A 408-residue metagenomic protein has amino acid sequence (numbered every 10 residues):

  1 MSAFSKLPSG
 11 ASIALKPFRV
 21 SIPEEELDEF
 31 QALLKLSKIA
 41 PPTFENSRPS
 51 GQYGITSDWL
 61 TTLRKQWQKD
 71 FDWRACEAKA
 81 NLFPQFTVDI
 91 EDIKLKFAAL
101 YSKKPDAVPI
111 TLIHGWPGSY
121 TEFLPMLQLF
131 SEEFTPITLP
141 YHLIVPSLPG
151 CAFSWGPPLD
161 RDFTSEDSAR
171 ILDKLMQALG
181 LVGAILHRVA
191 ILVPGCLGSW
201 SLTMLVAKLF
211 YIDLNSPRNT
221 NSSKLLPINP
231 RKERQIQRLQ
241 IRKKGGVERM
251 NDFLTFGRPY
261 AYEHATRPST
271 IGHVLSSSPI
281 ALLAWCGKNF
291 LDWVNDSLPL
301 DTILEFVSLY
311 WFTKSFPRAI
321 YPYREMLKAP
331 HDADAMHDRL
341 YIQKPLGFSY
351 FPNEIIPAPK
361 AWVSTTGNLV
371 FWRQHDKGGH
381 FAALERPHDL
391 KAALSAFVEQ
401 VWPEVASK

Functional and structural regions predicted by a protein language model:
M1-K79: N-terminal targeting or regulatory segments adjacent to alpha/beta-hydrolase or S9 domains
F18, T61-V294, K314-F316, I320-K408: Catalytic cores of eukaryotic secretory-pathway lumenal/extracellular enzymes that build and remodel glycoconjugates
R48-Q52, L304, E325-M326: Juxtamembrane/interface motifs at transmembrane-helix termini
I303-L304, H337: Transmembrane alpha-helices and adjacent helix-loop boundaries
Y310: Acidic, glycine-rich loop-and-strand cores that form catalytic or ligand-binding grooves in diverse globular domains
